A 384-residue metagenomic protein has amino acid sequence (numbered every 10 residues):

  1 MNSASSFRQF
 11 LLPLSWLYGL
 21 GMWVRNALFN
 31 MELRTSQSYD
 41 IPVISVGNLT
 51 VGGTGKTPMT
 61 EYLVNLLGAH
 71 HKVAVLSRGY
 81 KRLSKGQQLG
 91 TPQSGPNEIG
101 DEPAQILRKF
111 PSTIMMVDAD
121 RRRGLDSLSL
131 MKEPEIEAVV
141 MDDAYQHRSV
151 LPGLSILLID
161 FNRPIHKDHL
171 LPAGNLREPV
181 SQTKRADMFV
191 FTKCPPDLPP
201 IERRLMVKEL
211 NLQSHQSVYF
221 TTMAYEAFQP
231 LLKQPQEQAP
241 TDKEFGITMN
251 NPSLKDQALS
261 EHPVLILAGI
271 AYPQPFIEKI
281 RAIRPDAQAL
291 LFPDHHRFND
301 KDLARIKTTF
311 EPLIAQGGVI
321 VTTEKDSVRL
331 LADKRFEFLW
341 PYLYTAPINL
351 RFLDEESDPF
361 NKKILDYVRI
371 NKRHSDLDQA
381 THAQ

Functional and structural regions predicted by a protein language model:
M1-Y39, E356, F360, Y367 (+1 more regions): A transmembrane-helix-recognition feature enriched in membrane-embedded lipid enzymes and envelope glyco-/phospholipid
A4, P164-Q316, H374, D378-Q384: C-terminal accessory "lid"/substrate-recognition subdomains
L17, T57, I106, D142 (+4 more regions): Residue-level signal for inorganic ion chemistry
N26-P92, P196-D197, H382-Q384: Walker A (P-loop) phosphate-binding motif
A74-L76, L157, P263-L267: Conserved beta-strand elements of the Class I
G79-Q216, F220: Phosphate/Mg2+-binding loops and adjacent switch elements in nucleotide/diphosphate-handling enzyme cores
P293-R297, L339-N371: Short, flexible loop segments at boundaries between secondary-structure elements
G318-K325: Acidic beta-strand-to-loop metal/phosphate-binding motif
